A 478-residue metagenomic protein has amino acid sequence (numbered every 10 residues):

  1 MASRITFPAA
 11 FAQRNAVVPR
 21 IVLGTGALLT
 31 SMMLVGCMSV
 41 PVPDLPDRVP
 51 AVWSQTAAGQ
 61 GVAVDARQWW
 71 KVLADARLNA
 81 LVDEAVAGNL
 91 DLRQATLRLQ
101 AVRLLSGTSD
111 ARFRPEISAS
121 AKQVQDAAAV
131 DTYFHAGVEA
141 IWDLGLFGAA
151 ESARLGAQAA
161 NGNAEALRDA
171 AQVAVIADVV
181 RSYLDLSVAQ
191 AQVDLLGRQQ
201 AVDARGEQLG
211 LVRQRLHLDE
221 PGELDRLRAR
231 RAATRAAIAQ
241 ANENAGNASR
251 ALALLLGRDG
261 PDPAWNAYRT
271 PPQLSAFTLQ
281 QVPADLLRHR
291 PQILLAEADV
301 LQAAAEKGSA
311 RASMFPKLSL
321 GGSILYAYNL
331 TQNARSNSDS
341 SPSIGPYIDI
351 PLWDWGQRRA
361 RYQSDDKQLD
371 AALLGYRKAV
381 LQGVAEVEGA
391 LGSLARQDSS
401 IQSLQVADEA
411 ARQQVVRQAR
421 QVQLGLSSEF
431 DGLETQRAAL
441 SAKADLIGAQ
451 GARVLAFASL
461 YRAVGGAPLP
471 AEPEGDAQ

Functional and structural regions predicted by a protein language model:
A2-F7, V22-A87, N242-R288, L330 (+1 more regions): Terminal intrinsically disordered/low-complexity segments used for targeting and assembly
Q68, A76-R77, L81, R103 (+5 more regions): Small/polar-residue-enriched beta-strand and adjacent coil segments characteristic of outer-membrane beta-barrel
A150, A166-V282, S393, R417-R420 (+1 more regions): Periplasmic alpha-helical coiled-coil/stalk elements that build and connect Gram-negative outer-membrane
Q214-D219, V422-L426, A463-A467: A short glycine-centered flexible hinge/capping loop motif at secondary-structure junctions
H217-E220, G383, A390, G425-E429: Alpha-helical heptad-repeat coiled-coil segments that mediate oligomerization/polymerization in large
G222, L426-G448: Short terminal targeting/anchoring segments
